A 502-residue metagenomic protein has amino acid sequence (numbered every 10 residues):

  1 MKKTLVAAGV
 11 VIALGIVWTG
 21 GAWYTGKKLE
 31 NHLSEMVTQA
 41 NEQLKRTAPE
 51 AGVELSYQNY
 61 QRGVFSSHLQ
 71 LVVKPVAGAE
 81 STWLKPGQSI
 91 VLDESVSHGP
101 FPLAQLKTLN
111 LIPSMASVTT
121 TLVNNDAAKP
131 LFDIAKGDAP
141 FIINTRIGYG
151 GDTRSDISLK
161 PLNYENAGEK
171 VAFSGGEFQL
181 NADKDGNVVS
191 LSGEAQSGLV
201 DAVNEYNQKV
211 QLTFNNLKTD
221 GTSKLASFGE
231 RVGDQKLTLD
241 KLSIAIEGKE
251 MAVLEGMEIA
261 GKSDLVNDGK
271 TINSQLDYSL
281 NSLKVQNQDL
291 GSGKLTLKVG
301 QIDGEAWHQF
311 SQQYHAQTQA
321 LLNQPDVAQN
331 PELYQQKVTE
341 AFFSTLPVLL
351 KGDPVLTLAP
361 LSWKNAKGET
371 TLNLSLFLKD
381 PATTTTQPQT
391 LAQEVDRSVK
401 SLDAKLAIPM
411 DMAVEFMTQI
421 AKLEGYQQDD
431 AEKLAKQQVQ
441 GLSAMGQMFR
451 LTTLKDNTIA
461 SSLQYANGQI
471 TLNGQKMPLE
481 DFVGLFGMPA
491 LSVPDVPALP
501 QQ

Functional and structural regions predicted by a protein language model:
M1-L5: Positively charged n-region of N-terminal signal peptides that target proteins for export
A8-G9, I16-Q502: Glycine-rich, small/hydroxylated-residue low-complexity segments
